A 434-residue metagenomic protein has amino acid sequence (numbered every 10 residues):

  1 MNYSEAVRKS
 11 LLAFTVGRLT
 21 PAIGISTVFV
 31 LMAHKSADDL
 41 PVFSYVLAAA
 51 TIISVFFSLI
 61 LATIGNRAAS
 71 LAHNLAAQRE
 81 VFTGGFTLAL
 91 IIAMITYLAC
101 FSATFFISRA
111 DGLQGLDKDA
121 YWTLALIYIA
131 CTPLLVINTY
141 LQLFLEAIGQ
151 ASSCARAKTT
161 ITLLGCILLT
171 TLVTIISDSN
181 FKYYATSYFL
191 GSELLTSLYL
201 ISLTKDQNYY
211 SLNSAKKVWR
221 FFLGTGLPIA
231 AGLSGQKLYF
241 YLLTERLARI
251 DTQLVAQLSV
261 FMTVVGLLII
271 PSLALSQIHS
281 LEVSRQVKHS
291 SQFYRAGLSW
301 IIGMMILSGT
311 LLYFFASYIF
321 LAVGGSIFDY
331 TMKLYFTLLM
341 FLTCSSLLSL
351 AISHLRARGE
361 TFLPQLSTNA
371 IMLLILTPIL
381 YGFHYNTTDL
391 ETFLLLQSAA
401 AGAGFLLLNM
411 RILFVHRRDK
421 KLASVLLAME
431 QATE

Functional and structural regions predicted by a protein language model:
M1-K9, D119-A120, S179-K237, H416-E434: Interhelical loop/hinge segments that connect adjacent transmembrane helices in multipass membrane
E5-A62, G224-R249, T263: Signature of the first transmembrane helix
L11-G17, E80, F144-T171, H289-I301 (+2 more regions): Alpha-helical transmembrane segments of multi-pass membrane transporters/permeases
F29-A33, L40-M94, N138, Q142 (+3 more regions): Small-residue-rich hydrophobic transmembrane alpha-helices
H34-A37, A147-I148, I175-D178, R249-T252 (+2 more regions): Helix-loop interface residues and adjacent transmembrane-helix termini in multi-pass membrane transporters, primarily
I95-W122, L307-M332: Short membrane-interface helical motifs at transmembrane helix boundaries in multi-pass membrane transporters
S102, G115-L141, G266-L268, S326-A351 (+1 more regions): Alpha-helical transmembrane segments of multi-pass membrane proteins
R156-Q207, D389-H416: Hydrophobic alpha-helical transmembrane segments
